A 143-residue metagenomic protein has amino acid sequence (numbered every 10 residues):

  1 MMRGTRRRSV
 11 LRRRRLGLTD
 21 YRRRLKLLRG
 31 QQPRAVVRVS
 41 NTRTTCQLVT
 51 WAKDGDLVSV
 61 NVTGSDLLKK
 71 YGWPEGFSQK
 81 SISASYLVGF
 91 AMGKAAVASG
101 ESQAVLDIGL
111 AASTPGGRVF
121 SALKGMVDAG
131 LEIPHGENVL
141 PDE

Functional and structural regions predicted by a protein language model:
M1-D56, V60-N61, S65-Y71, E137 (+1 more regions): Intrinsically disordered, Lys/Arg-rich N-terminal extensions and targeting peptides of nucleic-acid-associated proteins
L11, L18-D20, M92, S102-Q103 (+1 more regions): N-terminal nicking endonuclease/strand-transfer module with a His-rich metal-binding environment and a catalytic Tyr
R43-V49, V105-T114: Histidine-centered divalent-metal-coordination microenvironment in nucleic-acid enzymes
V58, A84, V88, M92 (+1 more regions): Amphipathic alpha-helical interface surfaces
W73-S78, A104-L110: Short, flexible active-site loops
W73-V97: Acidic helix/loop or adjacent segment enriched in Glu/Asp that either coordinates divalent metal
A96-Q103, T114: Beta-rich strand-turn-strand
D107-E143: Positively charged, low-complexity, intrinsically disordered RNA-binding extensions
